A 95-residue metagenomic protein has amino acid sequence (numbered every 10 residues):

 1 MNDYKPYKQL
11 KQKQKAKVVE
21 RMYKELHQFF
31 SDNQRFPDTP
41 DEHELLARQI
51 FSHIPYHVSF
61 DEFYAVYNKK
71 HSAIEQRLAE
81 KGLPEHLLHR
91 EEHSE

Functional and structural regions predicted by a protein language model:
M1-N33, A79-E95: Basic, amphipathic alpha-helix used for nucleic-acid engagement in HTH/winged-helix/SANT-Myb modules and analogous
P6-R21, P37-D41, L45, V58-A65 (+1 more regions): Alpha-helix boundary/N-cap detector
F29-S52: Short, charged amphipathic recognition helices of the HTH superfamily and cognate SANT/SANTA-like modules
Y56-P84, E91: Major-groove recognition helix of helix-turn-helix-like DNA-binding domains
